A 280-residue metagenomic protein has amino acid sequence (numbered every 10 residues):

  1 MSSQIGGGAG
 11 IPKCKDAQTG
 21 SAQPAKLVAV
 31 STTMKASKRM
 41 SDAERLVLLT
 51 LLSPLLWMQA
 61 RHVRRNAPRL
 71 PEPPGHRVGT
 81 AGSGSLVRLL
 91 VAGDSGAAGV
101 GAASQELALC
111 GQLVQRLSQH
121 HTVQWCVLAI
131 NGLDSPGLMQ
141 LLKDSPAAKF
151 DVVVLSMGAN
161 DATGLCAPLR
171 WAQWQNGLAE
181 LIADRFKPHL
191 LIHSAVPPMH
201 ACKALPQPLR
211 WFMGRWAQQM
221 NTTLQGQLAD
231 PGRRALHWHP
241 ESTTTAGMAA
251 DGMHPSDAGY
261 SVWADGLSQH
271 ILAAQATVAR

Functional and structural regions predicted by a protein language model:
M1-L90, Q119, S268, L272-R280: N-terminal secretory targeting modules
R88-L90, G96-Q173: Conserved SGNH/GDSL esterase-like catalytic core that processes O-acyl groups on lipids and polysaccharides
S156, S194-A195: Alpha/beta-hydrolase-fold catalytic nucleophile elbow
C166-W174, P208-W216, D251, P255-G259: Alpha-helix N-cap and loop-to-helix initiation/capping positions
Q175-E180, N221: Generic structural signal for well-ordered alpha-helices, preferentially at hydrophobic/aromatic core positions
F186-L190: A short helix->loop->beta-strand "cap" motif at the edges of active sites that frequently abuts
A201-L236: Substrate-gating cap/lid alpha-helix
A250-R280: Histidine-centered active-site loop/cap adjacent to the catalytic His in serine esterases/O-acetyl transfer systems
